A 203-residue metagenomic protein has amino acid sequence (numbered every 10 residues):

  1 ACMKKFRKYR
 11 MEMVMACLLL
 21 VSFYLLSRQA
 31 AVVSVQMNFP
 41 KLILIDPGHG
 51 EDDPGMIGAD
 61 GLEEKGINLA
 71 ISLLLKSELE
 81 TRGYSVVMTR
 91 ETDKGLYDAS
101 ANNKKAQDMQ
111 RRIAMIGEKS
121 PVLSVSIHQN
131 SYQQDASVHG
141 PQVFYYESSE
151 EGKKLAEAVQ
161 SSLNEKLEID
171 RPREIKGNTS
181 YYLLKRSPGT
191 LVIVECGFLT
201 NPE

Functional and structural regions predicted by a protein language model:
A1-C2: Short, Lys/Arg-enriched N-terminal segments with co-localized hydrophobic residues within the first ~10-30 amino acids
R10-R28: Hydrophobic membrane-insertion alpha-helices, especially the h-region of bacterial N-terminal signal peptides
Q29-L44, H49-P141, Y145-K154: Catalytic-core regions of hydrolytic enzymes
E51, G95, E165, L199-T200: Active-site/binding-pocket entry motifs
D53-I57, D170-P172, E195: Peptidoglycan cell-wall recognition and remodeling modules
K76-V86, K166, Y182-G189: A structural motif corresponding to the C-terminal end of an alpha-helix and its immediate exit/capping segment
K119, P172-E203: Active-site-adjacent mobile loop/cap segments within catalytic or ligand-binding domains
E150-G177: Active-site-adjacent substrate-binding region of metalloamidase/peptidase-like peptide-processing proteins
